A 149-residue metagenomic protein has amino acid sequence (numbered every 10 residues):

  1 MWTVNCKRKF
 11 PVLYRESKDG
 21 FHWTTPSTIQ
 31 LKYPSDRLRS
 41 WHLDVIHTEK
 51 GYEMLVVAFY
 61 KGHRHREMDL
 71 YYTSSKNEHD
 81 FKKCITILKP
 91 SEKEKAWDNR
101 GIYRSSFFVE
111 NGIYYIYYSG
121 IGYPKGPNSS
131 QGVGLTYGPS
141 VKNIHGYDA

Functional and structural regions predicted by a protein language model:
M1-A149: Carbohydrate-active catalytic/glycan-binding domains of CAZyme proteins, especially the secreted or lumenal ectodomains
